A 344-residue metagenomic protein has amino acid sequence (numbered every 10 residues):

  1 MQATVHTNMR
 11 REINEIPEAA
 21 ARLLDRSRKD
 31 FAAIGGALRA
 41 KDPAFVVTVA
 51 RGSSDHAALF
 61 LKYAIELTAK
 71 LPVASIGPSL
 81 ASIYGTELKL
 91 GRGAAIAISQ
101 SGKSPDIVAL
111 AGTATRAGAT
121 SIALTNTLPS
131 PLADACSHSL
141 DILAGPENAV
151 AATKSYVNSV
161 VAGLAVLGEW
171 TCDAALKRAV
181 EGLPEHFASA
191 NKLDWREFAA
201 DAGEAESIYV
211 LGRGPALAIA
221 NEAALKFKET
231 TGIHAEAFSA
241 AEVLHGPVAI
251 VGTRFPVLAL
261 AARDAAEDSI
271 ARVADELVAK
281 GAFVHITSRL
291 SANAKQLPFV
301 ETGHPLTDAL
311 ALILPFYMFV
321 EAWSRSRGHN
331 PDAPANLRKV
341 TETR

Functional and structural regions predicted by a protein language model:
Q2, P305-R344: Generic C-terminus detector
V5-T7, R11-A44, H138-I142, P146-P256 (+2 more regions): Active-site phosphate/pyrophosphate-binding segments
R39-A188, R213, V248, T253-P256 (+2 more regions): Glycine-rich phosphate-binding loops that contact phosphosugars or nucleotide phosphates
A223, A271-V273, L312, A335: Composition- and surface-driven signal marking solvent-exposed, interaction-prone regions in large proteins
